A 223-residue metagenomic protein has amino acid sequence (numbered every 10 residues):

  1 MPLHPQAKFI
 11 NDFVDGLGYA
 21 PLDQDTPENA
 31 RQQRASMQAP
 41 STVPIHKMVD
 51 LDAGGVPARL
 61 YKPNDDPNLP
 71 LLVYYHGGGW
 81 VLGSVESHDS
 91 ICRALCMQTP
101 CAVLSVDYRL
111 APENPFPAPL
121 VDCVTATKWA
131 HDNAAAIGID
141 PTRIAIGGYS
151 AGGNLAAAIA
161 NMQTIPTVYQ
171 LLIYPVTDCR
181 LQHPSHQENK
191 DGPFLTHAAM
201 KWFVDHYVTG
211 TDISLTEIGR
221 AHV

Functional and structural regions predicted by a protein language model:
M1-L60: A glycine/proline-hinged amphipathic helix-loop "lid/cap" segment that gates access to hydrophobic ligand pockets
N68-G78: Short beta-strand element of the alpha/beta-hydrolase
E86-V106: Short amphipathic alpha-helix adjacent to the substrate-entry channel of hydrolases
H131-I146: Gly/Ser-rich "nucleophile elbow"/oxyanion-hole loop immediately N-terminal to the catalytic nucleophile in hydrolases
I146-G148, I173: Short beta-strand immediately N-terminal to the catalytic nucleophile in serine-hydrolase-like folds
G148, G152, A156: Gly/Ala-rich beta-loop-alpha elbow adjacent to hydrolase catalytic centers
N161-T211: Hydrolase active-site cap/lid region
I218-V223: Conserved small/polar residues in nucleotide/adenosyl-binding loops
